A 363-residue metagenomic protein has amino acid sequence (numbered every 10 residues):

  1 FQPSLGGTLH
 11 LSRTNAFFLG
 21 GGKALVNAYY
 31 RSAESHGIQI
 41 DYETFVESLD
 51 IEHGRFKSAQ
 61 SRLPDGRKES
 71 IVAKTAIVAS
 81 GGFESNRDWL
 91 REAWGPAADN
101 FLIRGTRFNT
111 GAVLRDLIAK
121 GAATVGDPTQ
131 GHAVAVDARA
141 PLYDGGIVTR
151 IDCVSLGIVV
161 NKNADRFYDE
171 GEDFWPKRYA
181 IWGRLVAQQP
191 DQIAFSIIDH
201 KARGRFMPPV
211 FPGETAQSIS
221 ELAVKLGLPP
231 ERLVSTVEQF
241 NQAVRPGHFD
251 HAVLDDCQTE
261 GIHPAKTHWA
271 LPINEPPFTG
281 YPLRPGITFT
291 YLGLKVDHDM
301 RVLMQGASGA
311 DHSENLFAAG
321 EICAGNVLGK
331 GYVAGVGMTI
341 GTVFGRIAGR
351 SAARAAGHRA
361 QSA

Functional and structural regions predicted by a protein language model:
F1-E69, A73, R87-W89, D137-A138 (+2 more regions): Conserved redox-cofactor binding core of oxidoreductases
S48, R232-N326, K330: A glycine-rich dinucleotide-binding beta-alpha-beta segment and adjacent secondary-structure elements that constitute
R62, A73, A79-S80, K162 (+1 more regions): Short, well-ordered coil/turn residues at beta-beta hairpins and beta-strand->alpha-helix junctions within
P64-A140, M338, I347, S351: Glycine-rich loop(s) and the adjacent beta-strand/alpha-helix scaffold that form part
T106, D152-V154, T288-T290, A334: Short, small/polar residue-rich loop motifs at catalytic or cofactor-binding pockets
T110, L114-V234: An anion/pyrophosphate-binding glycine-rich loop and adjacent beta-alpha core in soluble alpha-beta enzymes
L185-P277, S351, A355, S362: Helix-rich C-terminal "cap"/substrate-channel and partner-interaction subdomain that packs against the flavin-binding
G306, A310-A360: Catalytic phosphate/nucleotide-handling subdomain of diverse soluble enzymes
